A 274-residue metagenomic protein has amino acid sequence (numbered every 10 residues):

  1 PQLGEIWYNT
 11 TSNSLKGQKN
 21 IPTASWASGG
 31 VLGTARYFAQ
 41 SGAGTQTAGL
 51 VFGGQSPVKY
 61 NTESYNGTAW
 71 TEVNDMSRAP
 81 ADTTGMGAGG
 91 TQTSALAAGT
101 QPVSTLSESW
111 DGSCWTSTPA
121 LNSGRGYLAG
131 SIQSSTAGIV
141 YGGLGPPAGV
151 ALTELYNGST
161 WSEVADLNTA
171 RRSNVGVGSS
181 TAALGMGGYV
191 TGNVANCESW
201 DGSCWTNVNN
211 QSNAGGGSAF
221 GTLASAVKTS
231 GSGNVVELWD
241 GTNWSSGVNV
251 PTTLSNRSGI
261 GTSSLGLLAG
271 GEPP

Functional and structural regions predicted by a protein language model:
P1-P274: Polar, enzyme-active/binding microenvironments
